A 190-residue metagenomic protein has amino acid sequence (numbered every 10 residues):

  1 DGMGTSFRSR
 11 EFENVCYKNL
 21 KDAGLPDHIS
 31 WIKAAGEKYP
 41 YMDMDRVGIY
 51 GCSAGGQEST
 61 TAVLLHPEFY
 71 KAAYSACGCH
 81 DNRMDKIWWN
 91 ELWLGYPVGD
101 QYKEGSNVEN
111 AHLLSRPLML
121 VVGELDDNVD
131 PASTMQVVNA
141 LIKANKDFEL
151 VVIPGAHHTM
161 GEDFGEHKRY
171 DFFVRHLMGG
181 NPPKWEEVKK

Functional and structural regions predicted by a protein language model:
G2-K190: Active-site-proximal cap/loop segments of hydrolase catalytic domains
